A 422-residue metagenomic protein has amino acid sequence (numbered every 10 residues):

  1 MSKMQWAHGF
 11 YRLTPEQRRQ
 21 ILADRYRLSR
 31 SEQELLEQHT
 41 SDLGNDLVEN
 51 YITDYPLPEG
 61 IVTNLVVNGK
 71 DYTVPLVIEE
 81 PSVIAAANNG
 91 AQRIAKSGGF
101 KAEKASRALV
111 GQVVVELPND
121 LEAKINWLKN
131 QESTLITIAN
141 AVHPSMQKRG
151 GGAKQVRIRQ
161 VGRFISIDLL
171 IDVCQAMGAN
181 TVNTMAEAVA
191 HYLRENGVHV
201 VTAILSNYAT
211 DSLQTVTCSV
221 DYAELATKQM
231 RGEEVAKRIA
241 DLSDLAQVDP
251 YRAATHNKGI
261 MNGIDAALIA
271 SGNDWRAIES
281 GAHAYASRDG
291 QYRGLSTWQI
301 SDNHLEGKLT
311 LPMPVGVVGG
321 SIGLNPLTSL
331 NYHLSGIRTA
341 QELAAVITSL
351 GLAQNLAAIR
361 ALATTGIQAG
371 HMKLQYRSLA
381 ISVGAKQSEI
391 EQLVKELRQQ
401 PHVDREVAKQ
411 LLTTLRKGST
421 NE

Functional and structural regions predicted by a protein language model:
M1-Y72, E80, F100, K104-A108 (+3 more regions): Acidic/polar, glycine-rich intrinsically disordered N-terminal extensions of enzymes
S2-N45, N88, Q92, L121-R149 (+10 more regions): Alpha/propeptide regions of enzymes that mature by internal proteolysis
E32-E34, G99-A105, V142-R157, N196-N207 (+7 more regions): Flexible, glycine/charged-enriched surface loops at secondary-structure junctions
G44-E49, T53-R163, I167-L170: Small-residue-rich
D46, T53-L57, V62, R163-L169 (+2 more regions): Short, hydrophobic/aliphatic alpha-helical segments
P58-V83, C174-V182, Q247-N273, G351-R360 (+1 more regions): Conserved phosphate/anionic-ligand binding catalytic regions in large, soluble enzymes, centered on
Q175-M177, V182-N196, V200-L327: Glycine-rich anion/phosphate-binding loop at the beta-strand->alpha-helix junction
S271-W275, Y285-I381, A385: C-terminal catalytic subdomain
